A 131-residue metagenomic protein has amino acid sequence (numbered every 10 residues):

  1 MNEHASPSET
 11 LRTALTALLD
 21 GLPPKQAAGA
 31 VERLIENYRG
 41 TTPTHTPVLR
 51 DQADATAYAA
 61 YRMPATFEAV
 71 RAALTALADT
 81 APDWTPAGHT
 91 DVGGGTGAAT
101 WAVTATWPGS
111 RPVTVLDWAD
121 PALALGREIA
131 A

Functional and structural regions predicted by a protein language model:
M1-H45: N-terminal auxiliary segments of SAM/dcSAM-dependent transferases
T46-A73, L77: Class I SAM-dependent methyltransferase Rossmann-like catalytic core, especially the SAM/SAH-binding loop
T85-G95: Conserved class I S-adenosyl-L-methionine
T96-G109: Conserved SAM-binding loop of SAM-dependent methyltransferases across substrates and taxa, primarily the Class I
R111-T114: Short beta-strand element of Class I
A119: Conserved SAM/SAH-binding beta-strand->alpha-helix loop
G126-R127: Conserved SAM-binding loop
A131: Conserved SAM-binding strand-loop segment of SAM-dependent methyltransferases
